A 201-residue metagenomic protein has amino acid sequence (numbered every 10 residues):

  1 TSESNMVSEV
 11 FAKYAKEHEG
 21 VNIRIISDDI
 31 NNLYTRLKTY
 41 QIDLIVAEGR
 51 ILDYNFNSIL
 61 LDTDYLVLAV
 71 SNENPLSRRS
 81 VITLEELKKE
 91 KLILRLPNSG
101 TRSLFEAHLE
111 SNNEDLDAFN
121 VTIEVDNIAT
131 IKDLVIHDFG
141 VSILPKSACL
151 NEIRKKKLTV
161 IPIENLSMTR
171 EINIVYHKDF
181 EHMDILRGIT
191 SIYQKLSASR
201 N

Functional and structural regions predicted by a protein language model:
T1-H18, N22-R24, N31-T35, P145 (+1 more regions): N-terminal winged-helix
M6, T159-N201: A late-sequence structural motif
E9-K13, I30-L66, V70, I136-F139 (+1 more regions): Short beta-strand-centered segments that line the small-molecule binding cleft or hinge of alpha/beta clamshell
V10-E17, R102-A118: Ligand-binding cleft/hinge of the Venus flytrap
N22-D28, E48, L116-D126: Short beta-strand-to-loop elements that line the ligand-binding cleft of bilobed periplasmic-binding protein-like
Y54-L60, D64-Y65, R79, A129-K178: Beta-alpha-beta core module
F56-L66, V70-I93, P97: Flexible hinge/capping segments at coil-to-helix
L92-N113, M183, R200: Secondary-structure junction motif
